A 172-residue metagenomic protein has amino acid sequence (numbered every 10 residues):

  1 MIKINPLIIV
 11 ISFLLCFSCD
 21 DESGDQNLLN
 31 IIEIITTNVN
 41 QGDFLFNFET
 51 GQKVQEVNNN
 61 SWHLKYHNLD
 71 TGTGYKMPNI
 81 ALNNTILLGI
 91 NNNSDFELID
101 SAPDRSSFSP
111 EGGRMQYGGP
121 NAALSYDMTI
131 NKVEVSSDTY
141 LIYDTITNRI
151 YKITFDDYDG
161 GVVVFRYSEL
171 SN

Functional and structural regions predicted by a protein language model:
I2-V10: Sec-dependent signal peptide recognition, specifically the positively charged N-region followed immediately by
V10-I11, G24: Terminal low-complexity, poorly structured segments
L15-S18: C-terminal motif of bacterial Sec signal peptides marking the signal peptidase cleavage site
D20-N172: Surface-exposed, beta-sheet-biased, low-hydrophobicity segments with strongly acidic/polar composition
